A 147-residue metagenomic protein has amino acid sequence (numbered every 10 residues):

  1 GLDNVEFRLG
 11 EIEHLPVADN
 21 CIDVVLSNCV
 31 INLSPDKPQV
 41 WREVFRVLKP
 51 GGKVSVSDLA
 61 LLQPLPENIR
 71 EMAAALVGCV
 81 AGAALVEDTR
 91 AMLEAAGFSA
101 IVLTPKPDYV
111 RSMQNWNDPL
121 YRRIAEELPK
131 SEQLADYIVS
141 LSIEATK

Functional and structural regions predicted by a protein language model:
G1-H14: Conserved SAM-binding strand-loop segment of SAM-dependent methyltransferases
E13-V24: A short acidic, Gly/Pro-enriched loop at the edge of an enzyme's catalytic core that lines a small-molecule cofactor
L26-V30, V56: A short beta-strand submotif of the Rossmann-like class I SAM-dependent methyltransferase core that lines
C29, E43-F45, L93: Class I S-adenosylmethionine-dependent transferase superfamily signal
N32-L33, C79: A short His-aromatic
P38-K53: A short glycine-rich, Lys/Arg-flanked "PGG" loop and its adjoining helix->strand segment in the class I
A60-V80: Short, glycine-/aromatic-enriched active-site segment of Class I SAM-dependent methyltransferases
M92-K147: C-terminal lobe and adjacent flexible extensions of AdoMet/dcAdoMet transferase-like proteins
